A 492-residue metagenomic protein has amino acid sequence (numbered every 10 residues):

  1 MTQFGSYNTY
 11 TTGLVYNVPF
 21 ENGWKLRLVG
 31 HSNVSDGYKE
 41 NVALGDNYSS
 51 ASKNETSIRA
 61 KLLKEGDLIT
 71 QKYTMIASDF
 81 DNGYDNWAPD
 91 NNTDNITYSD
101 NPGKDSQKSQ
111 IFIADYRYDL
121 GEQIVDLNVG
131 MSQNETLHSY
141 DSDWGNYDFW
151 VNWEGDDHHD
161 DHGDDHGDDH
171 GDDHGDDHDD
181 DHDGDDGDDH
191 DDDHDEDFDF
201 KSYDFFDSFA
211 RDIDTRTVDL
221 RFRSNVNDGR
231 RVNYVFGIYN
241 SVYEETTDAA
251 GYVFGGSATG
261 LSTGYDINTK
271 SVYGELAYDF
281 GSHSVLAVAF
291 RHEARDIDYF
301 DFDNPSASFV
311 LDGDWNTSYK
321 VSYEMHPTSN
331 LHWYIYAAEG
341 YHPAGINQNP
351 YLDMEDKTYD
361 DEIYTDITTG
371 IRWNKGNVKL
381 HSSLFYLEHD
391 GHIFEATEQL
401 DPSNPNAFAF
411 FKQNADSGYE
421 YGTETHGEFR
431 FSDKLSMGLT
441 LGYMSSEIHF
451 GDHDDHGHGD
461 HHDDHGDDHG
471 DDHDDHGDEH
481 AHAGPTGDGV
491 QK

Functional and structural regions predicted by a protein language model:
T2, D115-D119, I124-S142, H326 (+5 more regions): Membrane-embedded beta-barrel scaffold of Gram-negative outer-membrane proteins
T2-F4, L28-V34, Y73-D79, V129-Q133 (+6 more regions): Transmembrane beta-barrel strands of outer-membrane/channel proteins
F4-S35, K39-G83, K108-A114, D214 (+5 more regions): Transmembrane beta-barrel wall of Gram-negative outer-membrane proteins
F20-G23, N33, E65-I69, L120-Q123 (+9 more regions): Outer-membrane beta-barrel channels and translocator barrels
Q71-I111, T136-H138, D207-R211, T215 (+1 more regions): Flexible loop and strand-edge segments within Gram-negative outer membrane beta-barrel domains
D79-D94, I238, V242-T246, G251 (+4 more regions): Surface-exposed extracellular loop regions of Gram-negative outer-membrane beta-barrel proteins, predominantly
Y234-T328, P343, G438-T440, E447: Signature of Gram-negative outer-membrane beta-barrel scaffolds
D279-L286, A294, Y386, F411-K492: Gram-negative outer-membrane beta-barrel transporters
